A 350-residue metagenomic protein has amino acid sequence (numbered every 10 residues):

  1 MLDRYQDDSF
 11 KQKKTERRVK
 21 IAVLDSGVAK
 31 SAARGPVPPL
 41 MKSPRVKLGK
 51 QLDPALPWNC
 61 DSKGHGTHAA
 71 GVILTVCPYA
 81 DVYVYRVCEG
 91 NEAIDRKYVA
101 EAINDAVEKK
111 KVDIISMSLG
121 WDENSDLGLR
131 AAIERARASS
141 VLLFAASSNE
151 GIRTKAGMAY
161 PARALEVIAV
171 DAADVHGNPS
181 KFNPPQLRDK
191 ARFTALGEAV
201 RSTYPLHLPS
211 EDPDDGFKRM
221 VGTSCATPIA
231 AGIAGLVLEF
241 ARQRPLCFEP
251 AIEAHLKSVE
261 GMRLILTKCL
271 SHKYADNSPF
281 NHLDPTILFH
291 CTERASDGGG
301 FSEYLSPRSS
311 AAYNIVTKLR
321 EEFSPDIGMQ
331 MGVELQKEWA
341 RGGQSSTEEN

Functional and structural regions predicted by a protein language model:
M1-Y83, Y98-E101, D105-K110, I114 (+2 more regions): Active-site core segment of subtilase-fold serine proteases
K13-E16, A136-A138, A162-R163, P185-L187: Extracellular/periplasmic catalytic domains that process cell-envelope and extracellular macromolecules
D25, G157-R242: Extracellular S/T/G-rich loop segment that most often corresponds to the catalytic His/Ser-adjacent loop
G27-A29, S118-D122, S148-I152, D174-H176 (+1 more regions): Catalytic metal-binding/acid-base residues of hydrolase active sites
T67, G71, T227-G235, E260: A structural signal for well-ordered alpha-helical segments within the folded catalytic domains of diverse enzymes
H68, C88-A164, D214-P228: Substrate-binding/access-modulating region of protease and related hydrolase catalytic domains
Y83, L142-F144, I168-A169: Structural detector of well-ordered beta-strand residues that form the stable sheet scaffold of enzyme domains
V107, D113-S116, E239-N350: C-terminal subdomain of the subtilisin-like protease fold in secreted/lumenal serine endopeptidases
